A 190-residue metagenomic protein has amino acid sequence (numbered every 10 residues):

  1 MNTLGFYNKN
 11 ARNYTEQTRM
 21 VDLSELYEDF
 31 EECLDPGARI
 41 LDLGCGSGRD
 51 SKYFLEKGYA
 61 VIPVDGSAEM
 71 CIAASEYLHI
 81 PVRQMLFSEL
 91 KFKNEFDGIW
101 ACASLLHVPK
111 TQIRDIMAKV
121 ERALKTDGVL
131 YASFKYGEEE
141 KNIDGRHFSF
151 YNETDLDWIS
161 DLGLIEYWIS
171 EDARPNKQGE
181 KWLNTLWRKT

Functional and structural regions predicted by a protein language model:
M1-N94, V108-D115, K119, V129-T190: Class I (Rossmann-like) S-adenosyl-L-methionine-dependent methyltransferase catalytic domain, capturing the SAM-binding
D97: Conserved acidic residues
W100-A101: A conserved beta-strand element that flanks and buttresses the S-adenosyl-L-methionine
S104: Hydrophobic adenine-recognition pocket in adenosine-nucleotide-binding enzymes
